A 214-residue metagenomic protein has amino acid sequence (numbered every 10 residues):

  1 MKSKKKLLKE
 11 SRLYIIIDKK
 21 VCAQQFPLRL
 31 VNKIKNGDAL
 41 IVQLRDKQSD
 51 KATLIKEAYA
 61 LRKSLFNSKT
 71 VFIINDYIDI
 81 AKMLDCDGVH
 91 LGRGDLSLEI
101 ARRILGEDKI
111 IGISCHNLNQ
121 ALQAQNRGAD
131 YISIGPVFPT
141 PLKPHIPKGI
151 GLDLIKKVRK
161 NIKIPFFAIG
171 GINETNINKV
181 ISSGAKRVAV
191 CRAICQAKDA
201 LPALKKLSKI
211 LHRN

Functional and structural regions predicted by a protein language model:
M1-L98, R102-Y131, P147-I150, K157 (+3 more regions): Conserved N-terminal beta1-alpha1 strand-loop-helix module at the mouth
A81, F138-P144: A short acidic, helix-capping loop that chelates divalent metal ions and anchors anionic groups
G135-F138, I164: Hydrophobic alpha-helix-in-membranes signature
S183: C-terminal binding/interaction regions
